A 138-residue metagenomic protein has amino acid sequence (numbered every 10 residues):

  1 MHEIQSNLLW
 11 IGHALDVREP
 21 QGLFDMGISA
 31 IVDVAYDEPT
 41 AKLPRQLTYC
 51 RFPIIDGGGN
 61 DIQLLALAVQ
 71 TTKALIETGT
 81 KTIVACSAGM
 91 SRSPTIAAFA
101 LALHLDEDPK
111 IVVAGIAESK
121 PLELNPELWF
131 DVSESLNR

Functional and structural regions predicted by a protein language model:
H2-K81, H104-D131: Cysteine-based protein phosphatase catalytic domain of the PTP/DSP
L75, G79-A98: A phosphate-binding catalytic loop at a beta-strand-loop-alpha-helix junction that coordinates phosphoryl groups
R92-K110: Active-site-adjacent alpha-helix immediately C-terminal to a catalytic or transition-state-stabilizing loop
S135-L136: A glycine-rich helix N-cap at a beta->alpha junction
